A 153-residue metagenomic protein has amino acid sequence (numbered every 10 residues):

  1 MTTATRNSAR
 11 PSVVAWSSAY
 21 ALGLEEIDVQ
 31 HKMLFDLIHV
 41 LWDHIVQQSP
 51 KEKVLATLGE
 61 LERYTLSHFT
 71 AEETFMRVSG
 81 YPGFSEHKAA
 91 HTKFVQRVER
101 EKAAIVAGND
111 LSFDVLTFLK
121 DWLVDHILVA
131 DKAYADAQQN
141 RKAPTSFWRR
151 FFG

Functional and structural regions predicted by a protein language model:
T2-G153: Small-residue-biased structural context
